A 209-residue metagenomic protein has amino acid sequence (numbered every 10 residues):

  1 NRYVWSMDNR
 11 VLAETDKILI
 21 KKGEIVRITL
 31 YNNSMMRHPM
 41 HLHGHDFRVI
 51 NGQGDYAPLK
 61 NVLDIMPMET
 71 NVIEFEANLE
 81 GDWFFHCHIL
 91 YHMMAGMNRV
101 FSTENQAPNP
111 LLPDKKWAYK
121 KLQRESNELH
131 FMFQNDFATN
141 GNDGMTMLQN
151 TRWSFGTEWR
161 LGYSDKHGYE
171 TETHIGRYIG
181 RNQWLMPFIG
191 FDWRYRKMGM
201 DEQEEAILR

Functional and structural regions predicted by a protein language model:
N1-R37, G44-R48, K60, E69-T70 (+2 more regions): Edge beta-strand plus adjacent loop/short-helix module at the start of the mature soluble/periplasmic domain
D8, K21, M66, E104 (+1 more regions): A structural detector for beta-sheet-dominated domains
I18-I20, I65, A77, G162: Extracellular modular ligand-binding repeats in secreted and cell-surface proteins
M35-H38, K60-L122: Extracellular/periplasmic metallocenter environments
F47-D55, N109: Short aromatic-acidic-glycine turn motif
G52, H88, R160: Surface loops and adjacent helix of pleckstrin homology
S126-G144, L148-R209: Outer-membrane pore/translocation modules
